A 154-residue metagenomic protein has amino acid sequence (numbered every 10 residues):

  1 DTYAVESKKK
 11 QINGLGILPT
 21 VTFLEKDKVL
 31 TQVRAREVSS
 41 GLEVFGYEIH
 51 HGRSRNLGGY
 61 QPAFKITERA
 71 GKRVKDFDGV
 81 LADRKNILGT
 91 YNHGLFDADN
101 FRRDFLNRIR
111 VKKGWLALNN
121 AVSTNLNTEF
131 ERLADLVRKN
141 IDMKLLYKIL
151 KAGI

Functional and structural regions predicted by a protein language model:
D1-F45: Cysteine-nucleophile active-site neighborhood
N13, H51, L88: Short glycine-rich loop/turn motifs that provide flexible caps or phosphate-binding loops at active sites
L15, I49, H93: Hydrophobic, well-ordered secondary-structure elements that form the walls of internal hydrophobic environments
I17-F23, S54, R110, G114: Non-catalytic alpha-helical coupling and interface elements of nucleotide-dependent molecular machines and regulators
T22, H51-R53, G94-F96: Glycine-rich beta-alpha junction loops
E25-K26, L57-G58, D99: Short helix/loop capping segments that flank catalytic or ligand/cofactor-binding pockets
R36-K85: Catalytic beta-strand/loop cores that center a nucleophilic Ser/Cys/Thr and support acyl-enzyme chemistry
R73, F77-I154: Acyltransferase
